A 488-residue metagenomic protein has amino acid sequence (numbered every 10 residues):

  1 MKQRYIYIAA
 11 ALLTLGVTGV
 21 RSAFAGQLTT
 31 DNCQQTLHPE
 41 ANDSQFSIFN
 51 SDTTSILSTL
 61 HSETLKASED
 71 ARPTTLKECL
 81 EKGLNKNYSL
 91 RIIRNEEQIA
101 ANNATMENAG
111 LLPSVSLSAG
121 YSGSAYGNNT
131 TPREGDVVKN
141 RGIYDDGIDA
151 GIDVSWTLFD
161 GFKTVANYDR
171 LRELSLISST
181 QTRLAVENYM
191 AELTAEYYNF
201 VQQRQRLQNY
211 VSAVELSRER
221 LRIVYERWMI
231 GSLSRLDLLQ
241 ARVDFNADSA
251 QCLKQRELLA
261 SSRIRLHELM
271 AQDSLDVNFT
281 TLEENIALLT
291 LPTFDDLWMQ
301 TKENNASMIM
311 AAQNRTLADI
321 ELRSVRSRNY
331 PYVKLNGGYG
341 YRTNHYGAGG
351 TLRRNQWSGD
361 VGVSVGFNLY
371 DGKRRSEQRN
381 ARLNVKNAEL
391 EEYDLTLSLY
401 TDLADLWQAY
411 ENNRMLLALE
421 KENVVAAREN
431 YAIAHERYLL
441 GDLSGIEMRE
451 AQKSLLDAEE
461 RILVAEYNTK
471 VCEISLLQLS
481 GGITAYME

Functional and structural regions predicted by a protein language model:
M1-C33, E488: Bacterial Sec-dependent N-terminal signal peptides
A25-Q27, D31-G120, Y126, D273-T316 (+4 more regions): Bacterial Sec-pathway N-terminal export signals of envelope proteins
H38, D52, S58, T74-E78 (+6 more regions): Periplasmic alpha-helical coiled-coil/stalk elements that build and connect Gram-negative outer-membrane
F49-N50, A247-Q272, V425-G482: Short segments within alpha-helical structural elements
T53, A67-A71, S118-W156, T281-L291 (+3 more regions): Small/polar, glycine/serine/threonine/aspartate-rich low-complexity segments that form flexible
T75, K82, S89, D146 (+25 more regions): Surface positions of alpha-helical coiled-coils, especially the charged/polar e/g heptad sites that form inter-helical
R91-N95, N108-A109, Y144, L158-V186 (+5 more regions): Sec/SRP-type N-terminal targeting helices
